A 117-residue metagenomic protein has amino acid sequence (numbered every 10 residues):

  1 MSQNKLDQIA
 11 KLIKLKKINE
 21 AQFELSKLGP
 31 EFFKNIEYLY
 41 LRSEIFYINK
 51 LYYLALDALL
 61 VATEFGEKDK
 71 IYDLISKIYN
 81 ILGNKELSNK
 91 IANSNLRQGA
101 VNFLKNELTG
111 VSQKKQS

Functional and structural regions predicted by a protein language model:
S2-E31: Alpha-helical segment of the N-proximal tetratricopeptide repeat
Q3, E37, K70-I71, L104: Start-of-helix register in tetratricopeptide repeats
F33, G66-E67, G99-A100: Short coil turns that delineate tetratricopeptide repeat
